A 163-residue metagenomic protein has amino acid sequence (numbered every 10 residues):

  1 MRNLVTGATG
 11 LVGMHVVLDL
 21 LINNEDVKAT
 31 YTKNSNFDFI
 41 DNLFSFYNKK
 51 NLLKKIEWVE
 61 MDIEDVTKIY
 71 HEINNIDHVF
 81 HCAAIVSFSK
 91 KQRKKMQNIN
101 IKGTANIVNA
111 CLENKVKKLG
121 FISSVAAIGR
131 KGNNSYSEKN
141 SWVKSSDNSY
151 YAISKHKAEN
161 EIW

Functional and structural regions predicted by a protein language model:
N3-N23: N-terminal Rossmann NAD(P)H-binding glycine-rich loop of SDR-like oxidoreductase domains
T6, T30, V79-A83, L119-V125: SDR active-site strand-loop-helix element
H15, D19, A110, E161: Rossmann-fold NAD(P)-dependent oxidoreductase module
D26-K28: Short beta-strand element of Class I
Y31-N51: Glycine-rich phosphate-binding loop and adjoining beta1-alpha1-beta2 segment of Rossmann-like nucleotide-binding folds
N51-I99, R130: NAD(P)H-binding glycine-rich loop region in Rossmannoid oxidoreductase-like domains and their noncatalytic homologs
R93, K102-Y151: Conserved Rossmann-fold NAD(P)-dependent oxidoreductase catalytic core, especially the SDR/UDP-sugar
N148-W163: Active-site Tyr-X1-5-Lys
